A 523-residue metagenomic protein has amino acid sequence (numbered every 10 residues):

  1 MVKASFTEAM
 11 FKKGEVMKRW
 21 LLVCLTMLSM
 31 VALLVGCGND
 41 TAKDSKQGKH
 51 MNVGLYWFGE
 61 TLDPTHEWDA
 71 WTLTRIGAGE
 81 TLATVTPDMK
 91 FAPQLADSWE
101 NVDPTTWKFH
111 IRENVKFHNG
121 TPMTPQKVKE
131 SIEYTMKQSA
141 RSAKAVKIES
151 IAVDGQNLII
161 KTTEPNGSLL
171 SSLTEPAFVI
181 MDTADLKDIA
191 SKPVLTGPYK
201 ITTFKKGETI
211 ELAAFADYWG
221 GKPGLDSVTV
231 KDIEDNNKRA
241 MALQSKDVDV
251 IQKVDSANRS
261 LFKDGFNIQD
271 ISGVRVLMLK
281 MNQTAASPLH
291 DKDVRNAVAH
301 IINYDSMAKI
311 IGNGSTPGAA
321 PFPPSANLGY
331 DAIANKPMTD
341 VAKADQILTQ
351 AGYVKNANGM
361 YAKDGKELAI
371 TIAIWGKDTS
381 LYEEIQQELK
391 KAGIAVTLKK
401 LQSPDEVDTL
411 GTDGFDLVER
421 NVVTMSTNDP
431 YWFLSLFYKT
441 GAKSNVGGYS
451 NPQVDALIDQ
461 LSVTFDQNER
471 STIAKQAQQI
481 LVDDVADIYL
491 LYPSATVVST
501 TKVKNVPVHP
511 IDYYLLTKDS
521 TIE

Functional and structural regions predicted by a protein language model:
G54-V102, V194, I511-D512: N-terminal lobe/hinge region of extracytoplasmic solute-binding protein
K90, L173-P223, S227, N237 (+3 more regions): Gly/Pro-rich hinge or "lid" segments in bacterial periplasmic/extracellular proteins
D97-S139, P288: Aromatic- and charge-enriched surface segment that lines or borders ligand/interaction sites
E100, A143-T183: Surface-exposed binding/hinge segments that line and control ligand-binding clefts or catalytic entry sites
F215-S260, A395-T397: Ligand-site clamp/hinge motif
H290-Q387: Append "and occasionally in soluble cytosolic enzymes with long acidic Gly/Pro-rich linkers
I301-Y330, K377-E384, L410-E523: Detector for C-terminal structural segments
V354-M425, A495: Ligand/substrate-recognition segments at binding pockets and active sites
